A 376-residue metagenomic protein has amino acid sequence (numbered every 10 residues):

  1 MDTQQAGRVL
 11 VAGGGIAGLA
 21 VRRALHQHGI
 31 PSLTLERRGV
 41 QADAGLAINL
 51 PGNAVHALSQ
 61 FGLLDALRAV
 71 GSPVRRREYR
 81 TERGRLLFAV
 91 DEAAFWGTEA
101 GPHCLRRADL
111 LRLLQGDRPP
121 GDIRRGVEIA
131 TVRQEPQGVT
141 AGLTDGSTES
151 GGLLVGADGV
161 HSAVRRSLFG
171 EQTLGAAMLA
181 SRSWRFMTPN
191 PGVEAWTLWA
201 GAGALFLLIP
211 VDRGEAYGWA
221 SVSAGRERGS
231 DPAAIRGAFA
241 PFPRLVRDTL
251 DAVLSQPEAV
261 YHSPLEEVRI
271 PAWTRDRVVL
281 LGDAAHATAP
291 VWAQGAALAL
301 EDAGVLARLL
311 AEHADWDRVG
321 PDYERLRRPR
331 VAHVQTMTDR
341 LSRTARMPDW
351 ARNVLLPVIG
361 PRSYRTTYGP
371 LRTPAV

Functional and structural regions predicted by a protein language model:
D2-G7, V291-A293, R308-V376: C-terminal helical "tail/cap" subdomain of flavin- and related membrane-associated enzymes
D2-V9, H26, P51-F169, T173-M187 (+3 more regions): Conserved N-terminal helical subregion
V9-V11, S32: Conserved hydrophobic helix-helix packing surfaces used for dimerization/oligomerization
G18-L19: N-terminal Rossmann-fold NAD(P) dinucleotide-binding loop
H26-L46: Glycine-rich FAD pyrophosphate-binding loop
A180-I209, D248: Flavin-dependent oxidoreductases
N190, A202-A204, D212, S221-W292 (+1 more regions): FAD/FMN-dependent oxidoreductases across multiple families
